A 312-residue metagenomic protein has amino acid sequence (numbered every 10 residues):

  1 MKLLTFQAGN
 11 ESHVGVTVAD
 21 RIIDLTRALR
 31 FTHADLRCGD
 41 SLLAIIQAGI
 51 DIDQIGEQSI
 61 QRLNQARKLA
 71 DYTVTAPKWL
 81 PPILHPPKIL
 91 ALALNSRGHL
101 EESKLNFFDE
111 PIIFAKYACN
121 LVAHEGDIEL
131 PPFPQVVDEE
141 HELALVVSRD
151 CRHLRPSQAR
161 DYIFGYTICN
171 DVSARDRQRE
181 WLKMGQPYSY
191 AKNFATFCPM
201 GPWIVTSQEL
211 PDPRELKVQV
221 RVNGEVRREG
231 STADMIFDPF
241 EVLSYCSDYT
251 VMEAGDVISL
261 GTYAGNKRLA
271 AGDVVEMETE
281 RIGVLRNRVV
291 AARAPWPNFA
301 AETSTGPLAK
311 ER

Functional and structural regions predicted by a protein language model:
M1-P111, W296-R312: N-terminal non-catalytic cap/leader segment that marks the start of a structured domain
L4, W79-P81, E101-K104, I128-V137 (+4 more regions): A generic local secondary-structure boundary/capping motif
Q7, L94, K116-A118, E125 (+5 more regions): Short, structured patches in soluble enzyme cores that scaffold and shape functional sites
G9, Y72-K78, H99, L105 (+1 more regions): Catalytic-pocket segment enriched in acidic/His residues
V16, N106-H124, E139, E276-E280: Structural signature of FAD isoalloxazine-binding scaffolds in flavoprotein oxidoreductases
I112-P131, C151-R152, T196-V205, A264-K267: Short catalytic-site patches enriched in acidic/histidine residues that coordinate or position cofactors/metals
L154-N170: RNA pseudouridine synthases
